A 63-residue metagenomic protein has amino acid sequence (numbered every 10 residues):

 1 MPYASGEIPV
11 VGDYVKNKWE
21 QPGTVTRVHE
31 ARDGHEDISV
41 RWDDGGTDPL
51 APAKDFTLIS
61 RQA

Functional and structural regions predicted by a protein language model:
M1-Y14: Mixed-charge, Lys/Arg-rich low-complexity intrinsically disordered regions
A4, G46-A63: Intrinsically disordered, low-complexity, charged/polar segments
Q21-E30: Short beta-strand-centered aromatic/proline hotspots
D33-G34: Acidic, low-complexity, intrinsically disordered interaction modules
I38-W42: SH3/SH3-like beta-barrel fold
